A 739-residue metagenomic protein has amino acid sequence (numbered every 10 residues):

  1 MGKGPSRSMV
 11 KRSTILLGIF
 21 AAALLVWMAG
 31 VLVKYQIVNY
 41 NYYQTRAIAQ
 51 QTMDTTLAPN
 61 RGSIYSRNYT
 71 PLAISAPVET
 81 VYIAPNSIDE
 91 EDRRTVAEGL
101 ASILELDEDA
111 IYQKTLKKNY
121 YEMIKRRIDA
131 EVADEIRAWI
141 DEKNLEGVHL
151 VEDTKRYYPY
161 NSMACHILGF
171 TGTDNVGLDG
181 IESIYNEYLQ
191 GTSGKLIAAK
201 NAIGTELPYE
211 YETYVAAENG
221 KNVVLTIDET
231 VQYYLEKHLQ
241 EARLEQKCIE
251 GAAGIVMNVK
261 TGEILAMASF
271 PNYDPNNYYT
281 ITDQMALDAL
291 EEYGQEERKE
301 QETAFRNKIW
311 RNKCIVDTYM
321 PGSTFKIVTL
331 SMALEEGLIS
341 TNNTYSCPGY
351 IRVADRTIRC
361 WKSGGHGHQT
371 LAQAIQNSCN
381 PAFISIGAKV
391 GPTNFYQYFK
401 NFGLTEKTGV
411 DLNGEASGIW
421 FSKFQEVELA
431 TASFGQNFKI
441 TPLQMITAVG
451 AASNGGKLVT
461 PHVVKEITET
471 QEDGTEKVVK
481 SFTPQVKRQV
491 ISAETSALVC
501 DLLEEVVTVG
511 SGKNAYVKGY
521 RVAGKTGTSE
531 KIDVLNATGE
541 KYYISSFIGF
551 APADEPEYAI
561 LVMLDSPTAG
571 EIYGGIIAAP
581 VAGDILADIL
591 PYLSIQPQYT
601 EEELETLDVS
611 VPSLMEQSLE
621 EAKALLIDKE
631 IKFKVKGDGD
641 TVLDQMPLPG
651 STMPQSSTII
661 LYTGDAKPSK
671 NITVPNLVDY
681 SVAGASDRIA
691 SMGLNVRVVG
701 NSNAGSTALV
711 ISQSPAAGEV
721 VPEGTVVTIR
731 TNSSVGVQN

Functional and structural regions predicted by a protein language model:
M1-A289, I309, T318, T393-G403 (+10 more regions): Periplasmic/cell-envelope proteins involved in peptidoglycan metabolism and beta-lactam response
A73, N201-E212, K260-T324, V328-L564: Beta-lactam-recognizing serine transpeptidase/beta-lactamase-like catalytic domain environment
A73-S75, Y157-N161, A216-A217, K247 (+9 more regions): Extracellular/periplasmic catalytic domains that process cell-envelope and extracellular macromolecules
S75-I83, T115-Y120, T213-V223, V479-F482 (+3 more regions): Acidic/histidine-rich, surface-exposed loop or edge segments in extracytoplasmic proteins
A76, L145-V151, E245-Q246, N342-T344 (+3 more regions): Short, well-structured beta-strand/strand-turn elements
L145, I249-A252, S340-N342, K407 (+2 more regions): Short secondary-structure junction motifs
Q471, G519, D533, K541 (+1 more regions): Ligand-recognition elements built from short beta-strands and adjacent flexible loops
